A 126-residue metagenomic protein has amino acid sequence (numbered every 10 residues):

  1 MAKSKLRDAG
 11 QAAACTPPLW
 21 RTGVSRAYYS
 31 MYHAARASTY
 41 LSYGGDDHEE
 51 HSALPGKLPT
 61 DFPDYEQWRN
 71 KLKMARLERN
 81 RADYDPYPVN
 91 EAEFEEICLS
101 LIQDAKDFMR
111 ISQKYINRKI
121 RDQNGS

Functional and structural regions predicted by a protein language model:
M1-S126: Terminal alpha-helical segments
